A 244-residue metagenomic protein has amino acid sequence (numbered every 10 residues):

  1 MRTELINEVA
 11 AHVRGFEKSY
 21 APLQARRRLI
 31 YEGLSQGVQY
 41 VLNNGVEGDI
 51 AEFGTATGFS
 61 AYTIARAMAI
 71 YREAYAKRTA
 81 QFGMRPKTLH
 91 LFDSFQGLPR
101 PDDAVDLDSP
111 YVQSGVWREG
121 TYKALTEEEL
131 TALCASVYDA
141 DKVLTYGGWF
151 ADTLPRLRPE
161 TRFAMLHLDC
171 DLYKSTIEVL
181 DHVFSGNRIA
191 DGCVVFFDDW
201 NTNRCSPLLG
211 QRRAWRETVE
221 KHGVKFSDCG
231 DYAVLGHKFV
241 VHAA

Functional and structural regions predicted by a protein language model:
M1-A10, Q36: Polybasic, low-complexity association/targeting segments
I6-R28, N44-A244: S-adenosylmethionine/decaboxylated-SAM
Y31-V46: Conserved alpha-helix/loop element of class I SAM-dependent methyltransferases that forms part of the SAM/SAH-binding
